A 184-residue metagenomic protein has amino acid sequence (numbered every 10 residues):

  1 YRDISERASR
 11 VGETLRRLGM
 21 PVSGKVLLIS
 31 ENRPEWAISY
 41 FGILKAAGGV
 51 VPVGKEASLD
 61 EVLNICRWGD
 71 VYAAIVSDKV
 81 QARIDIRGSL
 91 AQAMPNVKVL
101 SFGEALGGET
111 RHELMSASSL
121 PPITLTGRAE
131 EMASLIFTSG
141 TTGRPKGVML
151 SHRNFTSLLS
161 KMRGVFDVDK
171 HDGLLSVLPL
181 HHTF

Functional and structural regions predicted by a protein language model:
Y1-D3, A133-L159: Conserved AMP-binding A3 loop
Y1-R33, A37-F41, S58-L63, R67 (+2 more regions): Conserved AMP-binding/adenylate-forming core of the ANL superfamily
A8-R10, A129, V148-D169, L174-V177: Conserved structural elements of the adenylate-forming
E13, R17-L18, K45-E113: Structural core segment of the AMP-binding/adenylate-forming
V26, I43, A74, M132 (+2 more regions): Conserved S/T- and glycine-rich ATP-binding loop of Class I adenylate-forming
S30-R33, G54-E56, L63, V168 (+1 more regions): Conserved AMP-binding
A47, T141, H182: Conserved G/P- and acidic residue-centered "switch" motifs that form tight phosphate/ATP-binding loops in soluble
L106, S116-F137, R144, D167-G173: Conserved pre-ATP/AMP-binding loop-to-beta segment of ANL
